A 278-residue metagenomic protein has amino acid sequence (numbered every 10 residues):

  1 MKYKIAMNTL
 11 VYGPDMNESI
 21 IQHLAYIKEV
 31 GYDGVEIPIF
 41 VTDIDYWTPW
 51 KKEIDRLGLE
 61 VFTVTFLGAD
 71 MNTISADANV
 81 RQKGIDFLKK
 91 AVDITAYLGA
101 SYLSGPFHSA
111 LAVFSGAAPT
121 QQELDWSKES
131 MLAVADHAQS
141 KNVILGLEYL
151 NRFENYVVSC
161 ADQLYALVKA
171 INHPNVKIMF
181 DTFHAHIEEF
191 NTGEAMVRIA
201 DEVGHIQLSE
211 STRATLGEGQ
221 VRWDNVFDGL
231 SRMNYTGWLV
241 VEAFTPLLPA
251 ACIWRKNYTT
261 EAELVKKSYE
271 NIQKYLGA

Functional and structural regions predicted by a protein language model:
M1-A100, H173, D201, R255-A278: N-terminal pre-domain/capping segments
M1-G13, N17-K28, V158-F180, A185-A278: Histidine-acidic metal/acid-base catalytic patches
V11-G13, I39-V41, L67-D70, F107-L111 (+4 more regions): Active-site-proximal loop/turn and secondary-structure-junction residues that shape catalytic pockets, frequently
E18, R56, N79-K177, T259-A262: Active-site acidic/histidine proton-transfer and metal-coordination neighborhood in alpha/beta enzyme cores
E36, E148, E154, E189 (+1 more regions): Acidic-residue sensor for enzyme active/binding pockets
E36, T63-T65, S104, G146 (+2 more regions): Conserved beta-strand positions in the central sheet of alpha/beta enzyme cores
W47-G58, S130-A138, A195-R198, N225-L230: Catalytic-core regions built around general acid/base machinery
D70-S75, L111-A117, F153-E154, I187 (+2 more regions): A short acidic, helix-capping loop that chelates divalent metal ions and anchors anionic groups
